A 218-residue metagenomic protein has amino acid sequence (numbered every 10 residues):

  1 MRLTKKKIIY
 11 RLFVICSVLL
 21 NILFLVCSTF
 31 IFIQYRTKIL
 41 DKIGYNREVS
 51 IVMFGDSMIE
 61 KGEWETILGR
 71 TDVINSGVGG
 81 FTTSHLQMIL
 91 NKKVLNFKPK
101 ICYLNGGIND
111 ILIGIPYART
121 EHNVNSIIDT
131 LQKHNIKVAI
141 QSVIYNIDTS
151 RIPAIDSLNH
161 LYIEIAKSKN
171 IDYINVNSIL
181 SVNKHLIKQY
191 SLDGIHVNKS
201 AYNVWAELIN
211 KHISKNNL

Functional and structural regions predicted by a protein language model:
M1-V52, E60, W64, N96-F97 (+3 more regions): N-terminal secretory targeting modules
F32-S126, I147, P153-D156: Conserved SGNH/GDSL esterase-like catalytic core that processes O-acyl groups on lipids and polysaccharides
G77, S142, N175-N177: Residue-level recognition of beta-strand->loop/alpha-helix junctions
N105, Q141-S142: Alpha/beta-hydrolase-fold catalytic nucleophile elbow
H122, S126-K133, S157-E164: Alpha-helical scaffolding segments of alpha/beta enzyme cores, especially the outer helices of TIM-barrel or partial
H134-K137, I171: A short helix->loop->beta-strand "cap" motif at the edges of active sites that frequently abuts
I147-L218: Catalytic His-Asp segment of secreted/periplasmic serine-dependent ester chemistry enzymes
